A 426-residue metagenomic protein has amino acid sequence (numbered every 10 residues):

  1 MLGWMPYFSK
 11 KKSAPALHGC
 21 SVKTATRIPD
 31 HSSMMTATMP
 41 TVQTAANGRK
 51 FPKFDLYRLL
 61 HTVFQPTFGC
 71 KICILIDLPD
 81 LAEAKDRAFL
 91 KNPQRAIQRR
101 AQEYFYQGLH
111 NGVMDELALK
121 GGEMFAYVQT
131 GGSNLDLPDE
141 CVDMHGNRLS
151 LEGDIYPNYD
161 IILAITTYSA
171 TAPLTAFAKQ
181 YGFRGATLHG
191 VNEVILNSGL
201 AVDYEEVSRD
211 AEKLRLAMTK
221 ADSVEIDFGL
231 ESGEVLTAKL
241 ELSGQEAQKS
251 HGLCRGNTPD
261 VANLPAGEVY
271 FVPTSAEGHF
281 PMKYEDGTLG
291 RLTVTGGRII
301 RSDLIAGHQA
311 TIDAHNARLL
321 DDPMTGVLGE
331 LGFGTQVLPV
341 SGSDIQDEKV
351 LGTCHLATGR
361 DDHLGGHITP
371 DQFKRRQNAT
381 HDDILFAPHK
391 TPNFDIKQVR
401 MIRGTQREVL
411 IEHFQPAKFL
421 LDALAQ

Functional and structural regions predicted by a protein language model:
M5, K11-S13, T24: Polybasic, lysine-rich low-complexity intrinsically disordered segments
M35-H279, Y284-G287, R400-Q426: Active-site bordering "gate/hinge" segments that shape substrate access to catalytic or cofactor-binding pockets
G69, E277, L289, G296 (+4 more regions): Active-site lining segments that contact anionic ligands and/or coordinate catalytic metals
V269-D313: Oxyanion-binding "anion nests"
R301-H367: Dual-mode signal for accessory low-complexity, basic/Gly-rich regions
I345, V350-L356, R360-A425: Internal helix-turn-beta structural module
